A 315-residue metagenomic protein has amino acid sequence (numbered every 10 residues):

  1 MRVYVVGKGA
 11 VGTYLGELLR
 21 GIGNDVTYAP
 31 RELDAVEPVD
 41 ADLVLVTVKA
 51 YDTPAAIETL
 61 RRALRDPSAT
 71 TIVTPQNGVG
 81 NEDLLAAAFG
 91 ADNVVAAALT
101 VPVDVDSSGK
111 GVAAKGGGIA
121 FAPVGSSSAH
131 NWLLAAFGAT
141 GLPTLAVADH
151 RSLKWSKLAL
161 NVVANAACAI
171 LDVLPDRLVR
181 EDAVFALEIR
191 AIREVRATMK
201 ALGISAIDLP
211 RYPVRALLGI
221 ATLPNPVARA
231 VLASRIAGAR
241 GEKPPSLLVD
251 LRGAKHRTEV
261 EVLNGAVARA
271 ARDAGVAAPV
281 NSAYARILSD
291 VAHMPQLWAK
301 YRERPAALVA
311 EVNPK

Functional and structural regions predicted by a protein language model:
M1, D42, T70, G116-G117: Nucleotide donor/acceptor-binding cores
M1-V36: NAD(P)+-binding Rossmann beta1-loop-alpha1 motif at the extreme N-terminus of oxidoreductases
T13-G16, L33-G111: Rossmann-like NAD(P)(H) cofactor-binding subdomain of soluble oxidoreductases
Y51, Q76, G80, S128 (+5 more regions): Conserved active-site and cofactor/substrate-binding residues in soluble primary-metabolism enzymes
G78-V163, C168, D172: Rossmann-fold dinucleotide-binding core
A139-P213: Active-site-lining helix/loop region of Rossmann-like oxidoreductase modules
I192-K315: NAD(P)-dependent Rossmann-like dehydrogenase/reductase catalytic/cofactor-binding core
